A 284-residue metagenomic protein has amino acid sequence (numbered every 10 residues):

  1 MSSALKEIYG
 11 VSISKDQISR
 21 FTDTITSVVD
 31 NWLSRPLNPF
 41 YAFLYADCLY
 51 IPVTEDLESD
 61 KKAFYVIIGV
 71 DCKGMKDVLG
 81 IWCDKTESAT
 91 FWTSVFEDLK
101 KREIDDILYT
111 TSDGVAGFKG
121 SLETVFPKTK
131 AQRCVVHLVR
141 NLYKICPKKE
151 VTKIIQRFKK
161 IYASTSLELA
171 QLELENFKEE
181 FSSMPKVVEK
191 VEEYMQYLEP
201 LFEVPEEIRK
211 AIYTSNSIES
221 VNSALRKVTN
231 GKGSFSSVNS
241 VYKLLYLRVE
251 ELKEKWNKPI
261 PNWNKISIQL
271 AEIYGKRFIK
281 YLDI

Functional and structural regions predicted by a protein language model:
M1-L5, E173-L174: Short, charged amphipathic recognition helices of the HTH superfamily and cognate SANT/SANTA-like modules
A4-K15, F21-T111, A116, G120 (+3 more regions): RNase H-like nuclease fold core
E7-V11, T24-V28, W32-R35, V70 (+11 more regions): Conserved, well-folded catalytic cores of nucleic-acid-processing and energy-transducing macromolecular machines
S59, D84-S88, T110, C134 (+5 more regions): A generic short alpha-helical patch detector that favors 3-5-residue windows in or near N-terminal regions
Y109-A116, S121-R157: Conserved beta-strand -> loop -> alpha-helix junction used to position metal-binding or nucleic-acid-contacting
K160-I284: Acidic/histidine-rich catalytic cores and adjacent linkers of DNA breakage/strand-transfer/modification proteins
